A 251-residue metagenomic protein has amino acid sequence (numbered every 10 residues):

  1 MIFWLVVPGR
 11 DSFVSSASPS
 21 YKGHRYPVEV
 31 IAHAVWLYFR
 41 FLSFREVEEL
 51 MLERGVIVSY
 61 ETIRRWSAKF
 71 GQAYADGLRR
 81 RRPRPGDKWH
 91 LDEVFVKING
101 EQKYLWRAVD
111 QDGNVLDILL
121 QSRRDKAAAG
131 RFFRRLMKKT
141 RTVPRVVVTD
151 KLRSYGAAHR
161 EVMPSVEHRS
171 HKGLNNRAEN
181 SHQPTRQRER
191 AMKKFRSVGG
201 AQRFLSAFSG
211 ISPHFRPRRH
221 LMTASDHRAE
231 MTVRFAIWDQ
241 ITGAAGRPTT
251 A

Functional and structural regions predicted by a protein language model:
M1, A191-K193, Q202-A251: C-terminal domain-tail junction helix/linker
M1-R25, T249-A251: Basic, low-complexity segments
R25, R65, K69, I118-T140: Active-site beta-loop-alpha junctions of metal-dependent nucleic acid enzymes, especially the RNase H-like/DDE
A34, V47, I63, D92 (+7 more regions): Mobile genetic element proteins and their domesticated derivatives, centered on retroelements and DNA transposons
F44-I57: DNA-recognition alpha helix
V58, R65-D87: Short, basic alpha-helical nucleic acid-contact segments in DNA-binding proteins and DNA transaction factors
P85-I98: Two-metal-ion RNase H-like nuclease active-site motif
H171-Q187, R196-Q202: RNase H-like two-metal-ion nuclease catalytic core shared by retroviral integrases and related mobile-element nucleases
